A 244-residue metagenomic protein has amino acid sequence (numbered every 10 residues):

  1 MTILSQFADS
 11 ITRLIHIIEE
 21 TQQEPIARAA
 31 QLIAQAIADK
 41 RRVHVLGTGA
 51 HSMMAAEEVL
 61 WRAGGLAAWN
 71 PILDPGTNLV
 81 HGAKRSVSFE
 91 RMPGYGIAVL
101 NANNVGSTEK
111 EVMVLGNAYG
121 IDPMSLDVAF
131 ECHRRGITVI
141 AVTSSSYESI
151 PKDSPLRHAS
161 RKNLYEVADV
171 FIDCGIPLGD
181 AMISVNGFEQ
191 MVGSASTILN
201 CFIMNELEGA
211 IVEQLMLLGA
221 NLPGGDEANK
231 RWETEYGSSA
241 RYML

Functional and structural regions predicted by a protein language model:
M1, Q23, A30, T197-M204: Amphipathic, non-membrane alpha-helical segments in soluble helical-bundle scaffolds
M1-E20: Generic N-terminal amphipathic, Lys/Arg-enriched alpha-helix
H16, Q31-Q35, F130: Surface-exposed alpha-helical segments enriched in charged/polar residues
T21, P25, R41, A63-A67 (+1 more regions): Active-site phosphate/pyrophosphate-binding segments
T21-A38, V99: A short, well-structured juxtamembrane/interface segment
A38-D39, T48-G209: Glycine-rich phosphate-binding loops that contact phosphosugars or nucleotide phosphates
H44-L46: A structural/positional concept
